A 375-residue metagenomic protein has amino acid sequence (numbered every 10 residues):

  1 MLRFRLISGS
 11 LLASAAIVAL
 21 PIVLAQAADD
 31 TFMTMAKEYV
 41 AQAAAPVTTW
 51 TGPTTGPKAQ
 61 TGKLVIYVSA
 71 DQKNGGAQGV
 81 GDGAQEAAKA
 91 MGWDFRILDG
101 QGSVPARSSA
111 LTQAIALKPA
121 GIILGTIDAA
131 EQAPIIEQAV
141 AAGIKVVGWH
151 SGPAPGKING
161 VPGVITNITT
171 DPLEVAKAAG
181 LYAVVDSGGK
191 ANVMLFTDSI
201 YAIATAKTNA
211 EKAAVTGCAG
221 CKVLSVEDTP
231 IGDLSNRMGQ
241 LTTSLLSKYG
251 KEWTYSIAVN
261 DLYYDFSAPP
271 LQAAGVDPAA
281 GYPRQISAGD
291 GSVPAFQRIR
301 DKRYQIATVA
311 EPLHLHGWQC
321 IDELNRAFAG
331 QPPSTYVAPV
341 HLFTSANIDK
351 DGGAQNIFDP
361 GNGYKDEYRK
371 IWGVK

Functional and structural regions predicted by a protein language model:
L2-A25: Gram-negative bacterial Sec-dependent N-terminal signal peptides
R3-L6, Q26-K375: A residue-level marker of the well-folded mature domains of exported/periplasmic proteins
